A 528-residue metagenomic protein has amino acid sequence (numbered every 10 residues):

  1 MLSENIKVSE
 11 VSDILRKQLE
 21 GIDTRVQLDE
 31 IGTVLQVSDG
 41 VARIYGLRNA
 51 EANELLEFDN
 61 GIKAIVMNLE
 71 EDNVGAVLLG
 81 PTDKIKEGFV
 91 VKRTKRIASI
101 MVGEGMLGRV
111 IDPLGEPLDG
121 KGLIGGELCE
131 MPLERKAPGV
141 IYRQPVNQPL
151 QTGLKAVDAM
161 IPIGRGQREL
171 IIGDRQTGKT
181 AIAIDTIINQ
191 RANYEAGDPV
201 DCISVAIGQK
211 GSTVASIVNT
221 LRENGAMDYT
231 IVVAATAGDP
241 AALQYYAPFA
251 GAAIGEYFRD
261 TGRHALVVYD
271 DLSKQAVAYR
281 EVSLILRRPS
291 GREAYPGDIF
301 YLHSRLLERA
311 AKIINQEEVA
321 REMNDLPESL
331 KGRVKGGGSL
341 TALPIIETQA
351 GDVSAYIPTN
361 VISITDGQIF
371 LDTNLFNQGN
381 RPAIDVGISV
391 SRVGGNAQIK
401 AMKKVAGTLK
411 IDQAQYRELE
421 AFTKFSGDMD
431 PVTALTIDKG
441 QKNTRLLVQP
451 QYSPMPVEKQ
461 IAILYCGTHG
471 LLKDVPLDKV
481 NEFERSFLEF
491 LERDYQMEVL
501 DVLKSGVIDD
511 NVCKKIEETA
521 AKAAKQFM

Functional and structural regions predicted by a protein language model:
L2-Q18, D23-Q27, T33-L150: Acidic-enriched and Gly/Ser
I14-R25, T94, G153-V157, G251 (+2 more regions): Phosphate-interacting basic helix/loop segments used at nucleotide- and nucleic-acid interfaces
F89-V91, A98, V102-G105, L118-R168 (+4 more regions): P-loop NTPase nucleotide-binding/switch module
R165-S216, D271: Walker A/P-loop NTP-binding active-site region of P-loop NTPases, recognizing the glycine-rich GxxxxGKT/S
P199-D201, D228-I231, G262-L266, G337-A342: Loop/turn-to-beta-strand initiation segments
V200, K210-I254, L284-P296, H303-E308 (+1 more regions): Nucleotide-state-sensitive switch-loop elements of NTP-binding domains
Q244-Y279, K331-G332: Phosphate-binding/switch loop-helix module in NTP-utilizing enzymes
Y257, K274, E281-M528: Conserved catalytic/coupling modules of large nucleotide/cofactor-utilizing molecular machines
